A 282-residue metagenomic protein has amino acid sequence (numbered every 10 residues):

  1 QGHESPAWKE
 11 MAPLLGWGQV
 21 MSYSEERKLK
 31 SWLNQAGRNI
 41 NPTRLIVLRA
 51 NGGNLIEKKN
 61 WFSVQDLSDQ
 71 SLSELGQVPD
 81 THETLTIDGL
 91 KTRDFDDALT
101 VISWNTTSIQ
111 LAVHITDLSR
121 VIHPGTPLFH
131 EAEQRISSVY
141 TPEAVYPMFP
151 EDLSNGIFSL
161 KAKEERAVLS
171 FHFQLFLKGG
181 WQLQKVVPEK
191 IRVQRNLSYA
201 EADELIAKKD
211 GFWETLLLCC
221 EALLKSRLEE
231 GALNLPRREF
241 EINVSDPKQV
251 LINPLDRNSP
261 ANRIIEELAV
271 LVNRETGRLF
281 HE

Functional and structural regions predicted by a protein language model:
Q1-Q110, S119-E165, N196, E204 (+1 more regions): Charge-lined substrate channels and their catalytic hotspots, especially those that engage the 3′ end of RNA
W8-E10, L14, S22, L29 (+4 more regions): Extended accessory regions or peripheral subdomains of proteins
L45-I46, K58-V64, V78-D80, L183-V187 (+3 more regions): Short coil/turn segments at secondary-structure boundaries
I87, F171, V272: A residue-level signal for conserved active-site and pocket-lining positions in enzyme catalytic cores
D88-K91, S103-N105, I115, V145 (+4 more regions): Short, flexible loop/turn elements at secondary-structure junctions
S108-I122, R263-R274: Conserved phosphate/anionic-ligand binding catalytic regions in large, soluble enzymes, centered on
V139-E229: Conserved catalytic alpha/beta cores of large enzymes that bind or transform nucleotide phosphates and polynucleotides
Q249-E282: Extended, well-ordered alpha-helical scaffold/bundle regions in very large, multi-domain proteins
